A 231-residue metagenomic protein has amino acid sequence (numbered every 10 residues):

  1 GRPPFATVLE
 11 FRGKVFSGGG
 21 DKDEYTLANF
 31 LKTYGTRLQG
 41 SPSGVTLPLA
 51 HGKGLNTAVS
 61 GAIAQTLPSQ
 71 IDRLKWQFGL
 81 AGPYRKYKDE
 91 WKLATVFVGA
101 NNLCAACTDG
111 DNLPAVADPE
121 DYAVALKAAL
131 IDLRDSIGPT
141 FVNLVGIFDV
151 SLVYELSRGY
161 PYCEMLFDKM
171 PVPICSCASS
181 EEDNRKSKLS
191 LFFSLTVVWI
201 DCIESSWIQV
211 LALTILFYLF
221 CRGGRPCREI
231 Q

Functional and structural regions predicted by a protein language model:
R2-V124: Conserved SGNH/GDSL esterase-like catalytic core that processes O-acyl groups on lipids and polysaccharides
T33-Q39, R134-T140, E204-V210: Structural alpha-beta junctions
W76, L80-Y84, D135, E204-S205 (+2 more regions): Secondary-structure boundary motif
L80-A94, G99-I147, L152-S176: Eukaryotic endomembrane system proteins
D121-A123, K127, V153-I215, F220-Q231: Substrate-gating cap/lid alpha-helix
